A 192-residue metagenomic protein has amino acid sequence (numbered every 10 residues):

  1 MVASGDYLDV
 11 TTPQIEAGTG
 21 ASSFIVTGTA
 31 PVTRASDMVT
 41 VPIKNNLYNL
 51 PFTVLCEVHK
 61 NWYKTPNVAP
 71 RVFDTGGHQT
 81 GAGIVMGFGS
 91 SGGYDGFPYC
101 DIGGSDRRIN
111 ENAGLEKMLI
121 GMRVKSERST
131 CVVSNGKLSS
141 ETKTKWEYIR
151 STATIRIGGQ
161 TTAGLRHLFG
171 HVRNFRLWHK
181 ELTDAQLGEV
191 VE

Functional and structural regions predicted by a protein language model:
M1, L8, T12, G87-W146: Extracellular glycan-interaction surfaces
M1-G5, R150-L177: Extracellular glycan-interaction patches encoded by glycine-rich segments
I15-Y48, T65-P66, R173-E192: Extended recognition patches within non-cytosolic domains
A35-F52, G77, D106-N112: Short surface loop/edge beta-strand patches of beta-sandwich-type extracellular domains that form ligand-contact sites
I43-K44, P70-R71, G96-C100, I155: Short Gly/Ser/Thr-biased coil->beta-strand turn/linker motifs that build repetitive extracellular beta-solenoid/fiber
N45-N61, G83-V85, E116-I120, V172-L177: A carbohydrate-recognition surface predominantly in extracellular/luminal proteins
V58-K60, V124-S126, T161: Short beta-strand segments enriched in hydrophobic/aromatic residues within well-folded beta-rich domains
R71-F97: Glycan-recognition/cleft segments
